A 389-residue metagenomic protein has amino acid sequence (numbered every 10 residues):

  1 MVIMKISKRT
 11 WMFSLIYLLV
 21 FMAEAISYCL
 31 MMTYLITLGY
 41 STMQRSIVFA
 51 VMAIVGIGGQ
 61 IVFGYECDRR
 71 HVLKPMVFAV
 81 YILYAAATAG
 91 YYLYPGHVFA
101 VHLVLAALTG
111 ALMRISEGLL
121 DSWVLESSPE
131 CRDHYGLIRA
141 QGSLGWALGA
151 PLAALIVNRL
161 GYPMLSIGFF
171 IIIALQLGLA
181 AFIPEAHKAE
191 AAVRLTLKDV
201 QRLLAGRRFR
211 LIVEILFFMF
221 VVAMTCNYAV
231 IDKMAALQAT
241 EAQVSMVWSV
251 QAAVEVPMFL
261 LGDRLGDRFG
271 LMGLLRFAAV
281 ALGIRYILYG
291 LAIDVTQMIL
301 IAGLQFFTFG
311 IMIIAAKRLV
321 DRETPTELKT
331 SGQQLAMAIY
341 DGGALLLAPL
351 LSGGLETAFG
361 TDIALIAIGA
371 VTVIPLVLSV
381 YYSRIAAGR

Functional and structural regions predicted by a protein language model:
V2-S7, I183-I215: Juxtamembrane intracellular "pre-TM" segments in multi-pass secondary transporters
I3-A53, R208-V247, I313: Helix-loop boundary and gating motifs at the non-cytosolic
L18, A87, V98-E117, F217 (+1 more regions): Hydrophobic core of transmembrane alpha-helices in multi-pass small-molecule transporters, especially MFS/SLC-type
G58-V72, V157-N158, M258-G270, E356-T357: Helix-to-loop junctions at the C-terminal end of transmembrane segments in multipass secondary transporters
P75-A89, F170, G273-L288: Structural signature of the two symmetry-related core transmembrane helices
A107-Q141: Cytoplasmic helix-loop-helix junction between adjacent transmembrane helices in 12-TM secondary transporters
L155-I172, G353-T372: A membrane-interface helix-boundary motif in multi-pass transporters
T330-A358: A late C-terminal transmembrane helix in Major Facilitator Superfamily
